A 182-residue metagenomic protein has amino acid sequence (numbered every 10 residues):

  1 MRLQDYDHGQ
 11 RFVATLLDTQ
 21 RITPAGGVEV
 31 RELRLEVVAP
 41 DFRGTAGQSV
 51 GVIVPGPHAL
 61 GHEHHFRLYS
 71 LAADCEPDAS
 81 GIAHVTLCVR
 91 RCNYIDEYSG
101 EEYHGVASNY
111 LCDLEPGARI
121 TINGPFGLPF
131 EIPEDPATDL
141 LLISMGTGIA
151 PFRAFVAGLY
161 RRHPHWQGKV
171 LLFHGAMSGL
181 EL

Functional and structural regions predicted by a protein language model:
D5-A14, G61-R67: Short coil-to-beta-strand transition motifs
H8, G27-V28, R43-G44: Long, low-complexity, charge-dense
T15-T19, L71: Conserved hydrophobic positions within beta-strands
Q20-P24, A79: Exposed beta-strand/loop interface patches that mediate assembly or binding
R34-L141, G158: FAD-binding FR-type
G56, R91, G146, A176-S178: Residue-level signal for short, function-critical loop segments
L140-L159, M177: Active-site beta-strand/loop microenvironment that shapes enzyme catalytic pockets
G158-L182: Cysteine-dependent PTP/DSP-like catalytic domain, specifically the C-terminal lobe
